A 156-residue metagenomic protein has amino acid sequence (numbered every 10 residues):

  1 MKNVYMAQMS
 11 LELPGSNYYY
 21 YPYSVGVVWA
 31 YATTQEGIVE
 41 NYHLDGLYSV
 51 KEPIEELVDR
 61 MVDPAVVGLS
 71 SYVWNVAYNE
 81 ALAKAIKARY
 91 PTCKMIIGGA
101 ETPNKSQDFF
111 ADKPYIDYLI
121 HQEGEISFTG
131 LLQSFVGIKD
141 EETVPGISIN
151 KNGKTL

Functional and structural regions predicted by a protein language model:
M1-Y5: Extreme N-terminal starter segment of soluble prokaryotic enzymes
M6-Q8, V27: Membrane-proximal basic amphipathic "stem/tether" segments
Q8-L11, A100: Cofactor-binding loop segments of dinucleotide-utilizing enzymes, especially the Rossmann-like FAD- and NAD(P)+-binding
S10-L13, V73: Residue-level signal for short, function-critical loop segments
E12-G15, V66-G68: Glycine- and acidic
L13-V25: Glycine- and acidic-residue-enriched helix-capping/strand-helix junction motifs
P22-Q35: Short, charged N-terminal beta->alpha structural module
Y31-T34, E40-L156: Glycine-rich beta-alpha loop elements in corrinoid/cobalamin-binding modules across cobalamin-dependent enzymes
